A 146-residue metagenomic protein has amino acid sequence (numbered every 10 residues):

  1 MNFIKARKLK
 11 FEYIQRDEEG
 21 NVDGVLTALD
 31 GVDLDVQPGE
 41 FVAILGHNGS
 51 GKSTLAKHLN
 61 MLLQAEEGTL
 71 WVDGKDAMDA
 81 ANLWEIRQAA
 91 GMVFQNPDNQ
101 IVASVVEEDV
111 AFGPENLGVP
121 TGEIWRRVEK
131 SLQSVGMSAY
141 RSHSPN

Functional and structural regions predicted by a protein language model:
L45-H47: The feature captures the beta-strand-to-loop junction immediately N-terminal to the Walker
N60: Helix-to-loop junction immediately C-terminal to a conserved catalytic motif
G68-M78, I86: Conserved ABC transporter NBD signature motif
D98, S104-E115, W125, E129: Short helical segment in ABC ATPase nucleotide-binding domains corresponding to the A-loop/adjacent helical element
A103, E107, R141-P145: Signature (C-motif/LSGGQ) region and adjacent switch/coupling loops of ABC-type ATPase nucleotide-binding domains
G122-R141: Conserved ABC ATPase "signature" region
